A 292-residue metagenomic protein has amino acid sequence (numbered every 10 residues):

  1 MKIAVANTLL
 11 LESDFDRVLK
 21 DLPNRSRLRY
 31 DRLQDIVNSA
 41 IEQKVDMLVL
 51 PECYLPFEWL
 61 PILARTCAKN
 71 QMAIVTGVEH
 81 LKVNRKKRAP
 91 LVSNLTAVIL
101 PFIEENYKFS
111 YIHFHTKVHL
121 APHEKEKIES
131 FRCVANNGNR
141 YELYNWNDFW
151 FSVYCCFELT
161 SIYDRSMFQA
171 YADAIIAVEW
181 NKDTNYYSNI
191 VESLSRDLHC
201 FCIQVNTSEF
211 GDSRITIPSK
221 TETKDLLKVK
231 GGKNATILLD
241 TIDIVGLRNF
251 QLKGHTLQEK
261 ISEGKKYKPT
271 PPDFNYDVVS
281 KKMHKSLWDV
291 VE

Functional and structural regions predicted by a protein language model:
M1-L22, F114-T116, F149-E158, I176-V178: Active-site-proximal beta-strand elements of phosphoester/diester hydrolases
M1-L22, R29, E124-Y144, K220 (+1 more regions): Short, compositionally biased "basic patch" segments
L22-H115, N181-D183, I190-E192, R196: Cys-nucleophile CN-hydrolase/nitrilase-fold catalytic domain and related Cys-dependent amidase chemistry that acts on
E42-L48, N145-F149, A170-I175: Short, surface-exposed connector motifs at secondary-structure boundaries
L48-E52, F151-Y154, I175-A177, I203: Short catalytic-loop micro-motif centered on adjacent basic/acidic residues
I62-V75, L159-K266: CN hydrolase (nitrilase-like) catalytic-core segments centered on the catalytic cysteine and neighboring Lys/Glu
K87-A170, N189-I190: Active-site catalytic loop in hydrolytic enzyme cores
L143-F157, G254-E292: Cysteine/selenocysteine-centered motifs that mediate thiol-based redox chemistry or coordinate metal-sulfur cofactors
